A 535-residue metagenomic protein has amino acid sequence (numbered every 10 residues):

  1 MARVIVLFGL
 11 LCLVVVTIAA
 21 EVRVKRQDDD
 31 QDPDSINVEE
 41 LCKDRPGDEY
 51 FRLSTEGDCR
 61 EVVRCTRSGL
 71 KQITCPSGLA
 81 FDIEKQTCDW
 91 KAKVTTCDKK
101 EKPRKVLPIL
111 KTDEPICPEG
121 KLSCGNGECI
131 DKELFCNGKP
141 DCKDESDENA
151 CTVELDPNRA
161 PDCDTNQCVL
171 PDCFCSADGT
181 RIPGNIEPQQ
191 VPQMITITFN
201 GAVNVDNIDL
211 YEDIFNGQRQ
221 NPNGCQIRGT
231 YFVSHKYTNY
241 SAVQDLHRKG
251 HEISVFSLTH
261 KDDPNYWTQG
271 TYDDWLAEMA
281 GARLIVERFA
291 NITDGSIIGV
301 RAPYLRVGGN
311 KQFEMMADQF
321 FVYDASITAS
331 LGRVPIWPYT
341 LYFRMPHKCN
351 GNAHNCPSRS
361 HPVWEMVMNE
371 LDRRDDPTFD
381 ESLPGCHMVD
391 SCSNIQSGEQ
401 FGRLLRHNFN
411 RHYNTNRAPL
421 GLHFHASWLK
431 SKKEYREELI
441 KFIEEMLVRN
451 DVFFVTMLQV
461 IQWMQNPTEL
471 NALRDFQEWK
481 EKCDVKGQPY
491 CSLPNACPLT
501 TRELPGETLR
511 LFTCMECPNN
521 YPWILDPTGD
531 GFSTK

Functional and structural regions predicted by a protein language model:
A2-L134, G138-T152: Cysteine-rich, disulfide-bonded extracellular modules and peptides in secreted proteins and receptor ectodomains
E40, G57, V63, I73 (+18 more regions): Extracellular secreted precursors and ectodomains with disulfide-bonded cysteine-rich loops/domains
D48, C65, K71, F81 (+19 more regions): Secreted/processed peptides and extracellular or luminal domains of membrane proteins
N158-S254, T259-N265, Y272, G281-E314 (+11 more regions): Active-site beta->alpha N-cap acidic-glycine motif
Y339-C392, Q396-G402, N408-R411: Aromatic-lined glycan-binding groove of carbohydrate-active enzymes
P357-N369, Y490-C514: Low-complexity, serine/threonine/proline-enriched polar segments
D376-L383, K432-Y435, N466-P467: Short conserved micro-motifs at the rims of enzyme active sites and ligand-binding pockets
